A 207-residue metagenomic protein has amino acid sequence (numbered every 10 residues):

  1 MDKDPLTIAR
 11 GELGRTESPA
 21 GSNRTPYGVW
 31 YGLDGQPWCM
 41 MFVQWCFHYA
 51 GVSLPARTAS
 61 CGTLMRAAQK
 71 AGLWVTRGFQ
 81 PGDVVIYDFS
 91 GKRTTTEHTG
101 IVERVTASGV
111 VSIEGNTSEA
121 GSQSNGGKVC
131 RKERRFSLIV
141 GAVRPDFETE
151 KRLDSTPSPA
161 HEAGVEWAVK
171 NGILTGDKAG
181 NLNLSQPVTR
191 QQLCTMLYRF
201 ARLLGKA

Functional and structural regions predicted by a protein language model:
M1-I8, R144-E150, K178, Q192: Cysteine-nucleophile amide-bond enzymes
M1-V52, N171-I173: N-terminal capping segments
D2, L6, G32-M40, G78 (+3 more regions): Solvent-exposed, acidic/flexible segments
K3-L6, V52-S122: ...with weaker cross-activation on analogous glycine-rich loops/strands in unrelated enzymes
P19-L33, S122-R131, K178-Q186: Short, polar loop/linker segments at the starts of domains and inter-domain junctions
M40-W45, R152-L174, K178-A207: Short, solvent-exposed alpha-helical surface patches in non-cytosolic proteins
S108-T149: Active-site signature of cysteine proteases
